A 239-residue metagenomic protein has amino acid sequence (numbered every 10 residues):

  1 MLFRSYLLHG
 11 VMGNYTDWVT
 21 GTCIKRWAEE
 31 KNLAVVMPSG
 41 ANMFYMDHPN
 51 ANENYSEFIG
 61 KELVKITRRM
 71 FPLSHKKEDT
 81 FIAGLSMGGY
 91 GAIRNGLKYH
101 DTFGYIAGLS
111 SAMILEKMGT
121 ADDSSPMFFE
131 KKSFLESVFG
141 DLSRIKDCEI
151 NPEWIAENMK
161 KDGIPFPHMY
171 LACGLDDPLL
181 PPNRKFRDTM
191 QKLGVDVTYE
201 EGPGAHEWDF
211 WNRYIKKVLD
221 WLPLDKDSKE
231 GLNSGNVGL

Functional and structural regions predicted by a protein language model:
M1-L239: Non-catalytic cap/lid and distal C-terminal segments of serine-dependent acyl enzymes
